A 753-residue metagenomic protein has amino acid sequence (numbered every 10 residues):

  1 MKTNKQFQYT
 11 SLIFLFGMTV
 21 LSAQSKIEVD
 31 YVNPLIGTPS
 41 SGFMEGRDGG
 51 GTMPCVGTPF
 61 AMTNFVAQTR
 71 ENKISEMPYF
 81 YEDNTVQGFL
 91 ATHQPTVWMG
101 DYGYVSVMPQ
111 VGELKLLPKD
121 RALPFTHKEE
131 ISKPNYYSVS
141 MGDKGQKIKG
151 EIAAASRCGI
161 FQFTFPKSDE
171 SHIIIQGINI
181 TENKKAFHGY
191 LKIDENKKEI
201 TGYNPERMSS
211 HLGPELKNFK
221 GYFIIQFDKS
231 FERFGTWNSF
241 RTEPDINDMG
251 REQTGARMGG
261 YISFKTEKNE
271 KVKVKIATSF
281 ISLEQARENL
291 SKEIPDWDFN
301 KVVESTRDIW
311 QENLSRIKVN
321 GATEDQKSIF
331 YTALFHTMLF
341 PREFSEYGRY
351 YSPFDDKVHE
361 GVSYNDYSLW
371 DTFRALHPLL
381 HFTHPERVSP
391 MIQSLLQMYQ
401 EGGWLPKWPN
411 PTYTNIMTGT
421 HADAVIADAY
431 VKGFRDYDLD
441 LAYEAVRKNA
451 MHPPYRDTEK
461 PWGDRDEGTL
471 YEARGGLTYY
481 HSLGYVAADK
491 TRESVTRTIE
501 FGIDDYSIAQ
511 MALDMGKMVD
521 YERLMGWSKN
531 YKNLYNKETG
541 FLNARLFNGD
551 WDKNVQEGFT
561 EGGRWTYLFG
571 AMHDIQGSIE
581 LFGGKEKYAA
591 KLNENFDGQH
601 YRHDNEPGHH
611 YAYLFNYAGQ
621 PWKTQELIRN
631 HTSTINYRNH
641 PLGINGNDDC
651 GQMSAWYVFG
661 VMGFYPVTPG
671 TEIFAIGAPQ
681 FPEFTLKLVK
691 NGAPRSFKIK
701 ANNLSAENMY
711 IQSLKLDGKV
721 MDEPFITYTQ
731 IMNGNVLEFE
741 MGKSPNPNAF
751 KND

Functional and structural regions predicted by a protein language model:
M1-K26: Bacterial Sec-dependent N-terminal signal peptides
Q24-A424, Y430-I499, S507, A512-N533 (+9 more regions): Accessory carbohydrate-recognition regions in carbohydrate-active enzymes
D504: ATP-dependent phospho-/nucleotidyl transfer catalytic cores
Y710: Extracellular attachment/recognition segments
